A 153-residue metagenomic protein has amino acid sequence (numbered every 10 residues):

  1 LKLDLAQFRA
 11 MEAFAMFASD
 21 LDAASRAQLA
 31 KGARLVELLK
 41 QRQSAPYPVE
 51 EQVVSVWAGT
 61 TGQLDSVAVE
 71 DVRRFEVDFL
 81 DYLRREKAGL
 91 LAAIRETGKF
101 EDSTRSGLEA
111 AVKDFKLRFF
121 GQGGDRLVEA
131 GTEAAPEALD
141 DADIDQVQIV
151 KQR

Functional and structural regions predicted by a protein language model:
L1-R153: Conserved catalytic/coupling modules of large nucleotide/cofactor-utilizing molecular machines
